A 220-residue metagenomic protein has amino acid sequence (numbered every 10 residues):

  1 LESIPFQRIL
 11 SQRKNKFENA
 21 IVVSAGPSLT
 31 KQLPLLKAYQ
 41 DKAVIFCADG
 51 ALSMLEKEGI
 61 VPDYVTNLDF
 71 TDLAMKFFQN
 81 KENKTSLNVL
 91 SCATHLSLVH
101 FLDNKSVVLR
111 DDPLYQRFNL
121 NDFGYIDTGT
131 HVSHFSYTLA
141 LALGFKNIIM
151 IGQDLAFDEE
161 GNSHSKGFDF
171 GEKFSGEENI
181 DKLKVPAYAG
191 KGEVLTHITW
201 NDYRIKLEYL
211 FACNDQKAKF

Functional and structural regions predicted by a protein language model:
L1-F46, S53-F220: Metal-ion/cofactor- or nucleotide/acyl-coenzyme-handling active-site neighborhoods
